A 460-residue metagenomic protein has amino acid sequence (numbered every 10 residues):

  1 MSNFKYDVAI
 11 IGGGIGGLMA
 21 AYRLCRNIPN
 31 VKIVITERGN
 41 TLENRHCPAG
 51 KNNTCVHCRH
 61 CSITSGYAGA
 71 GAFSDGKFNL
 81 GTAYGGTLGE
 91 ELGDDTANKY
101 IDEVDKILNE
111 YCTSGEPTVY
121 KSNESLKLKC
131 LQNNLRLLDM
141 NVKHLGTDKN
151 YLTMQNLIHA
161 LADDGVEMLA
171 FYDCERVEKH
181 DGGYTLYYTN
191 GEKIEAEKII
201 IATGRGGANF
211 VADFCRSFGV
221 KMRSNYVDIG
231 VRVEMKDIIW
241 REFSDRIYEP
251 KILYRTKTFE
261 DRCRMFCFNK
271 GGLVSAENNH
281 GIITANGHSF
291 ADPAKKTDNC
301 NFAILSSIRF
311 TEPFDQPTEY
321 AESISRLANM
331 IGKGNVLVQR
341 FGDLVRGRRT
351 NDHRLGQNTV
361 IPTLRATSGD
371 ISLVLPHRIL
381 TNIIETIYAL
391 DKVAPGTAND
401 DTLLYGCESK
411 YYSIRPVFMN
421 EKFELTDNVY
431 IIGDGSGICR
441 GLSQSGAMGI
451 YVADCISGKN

Functional and structural regions predicted by a protein language model:
S2-G85, S122-N460: Residues forming the flavin
G66-T118: Dinucleotide-binding Rossmann-like beta1-alpha1 core, especially the glycine-rich loop that anchors the ADP
